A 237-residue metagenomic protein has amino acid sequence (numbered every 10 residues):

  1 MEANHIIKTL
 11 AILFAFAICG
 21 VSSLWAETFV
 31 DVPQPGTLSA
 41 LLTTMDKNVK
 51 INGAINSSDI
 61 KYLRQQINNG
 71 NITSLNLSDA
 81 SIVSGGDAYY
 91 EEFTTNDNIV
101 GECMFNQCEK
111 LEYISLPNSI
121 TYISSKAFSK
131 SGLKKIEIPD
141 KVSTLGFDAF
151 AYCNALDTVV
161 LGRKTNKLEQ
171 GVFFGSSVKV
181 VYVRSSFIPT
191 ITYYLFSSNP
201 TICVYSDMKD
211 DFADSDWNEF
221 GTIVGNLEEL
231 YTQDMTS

Functional and structural regions predicted by a protein language model:
E2-A11: Bacterial N-terminal signal peptides that target proteins for export
I6, A54-R64: Accessory end-domains appended to solenoid repeat scaffolds used in host defense
L10-G20: Bacterial N-terminal signal peptides
V21-A26: Sec/Tat signal peptide C-region and signal peptidase I cleavage site
E27-V32, K47-I55, N71-N98, E109-Y122 (+5 more regions): Structural signature of tandem-repeat unit edges
S39-T43, L63-N68, C103-F105: Leucine-rich repeat
R64-I67, Y89-F93, F173, Y194-S197 (+1 more regions): A structural signal for leucine-rich repeat
G101-M104, S124-A127, G146-A149, E169-V172: Consensus positions within tandem repeat domains that build extended binding/scaffold surfaces
